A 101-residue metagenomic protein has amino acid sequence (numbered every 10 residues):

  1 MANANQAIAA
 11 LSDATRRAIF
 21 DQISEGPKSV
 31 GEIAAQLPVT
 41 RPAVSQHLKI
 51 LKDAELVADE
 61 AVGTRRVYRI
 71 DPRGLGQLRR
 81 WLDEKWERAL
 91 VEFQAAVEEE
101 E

Functional and structural regions predicted by a protein language model:
M1-N3, D21, L75-E101: Amphipathic alpha-helical dimerization/coiled-coil segments that flank or bridge DNA-binding/regulatory modules
A2-T40, R65-G76: N-terminal helix-turn-helix DNA-binding core of bacterial DNA-binding proteins
D21, A35, Q46, K52-D53: Alpha-helical residues within the helix-turn-helix
A43: Residues in the helix-turn-helix
K52-G63, R69: Beta-hairpin "wing" of winged helix-turn-helix
